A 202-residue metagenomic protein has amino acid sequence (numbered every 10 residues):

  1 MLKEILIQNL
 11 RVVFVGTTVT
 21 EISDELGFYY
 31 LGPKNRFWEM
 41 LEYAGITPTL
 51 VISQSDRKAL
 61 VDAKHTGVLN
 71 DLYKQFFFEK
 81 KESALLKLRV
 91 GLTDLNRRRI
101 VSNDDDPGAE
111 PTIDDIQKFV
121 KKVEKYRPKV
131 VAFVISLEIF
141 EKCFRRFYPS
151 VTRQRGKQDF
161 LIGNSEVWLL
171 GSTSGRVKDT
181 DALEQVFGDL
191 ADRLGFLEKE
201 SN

Functional and structural regions predicted by a protein language model:
M1-R11, L31-P33, M40-Y43, L86 (+3 more regions): C-terminal capping/extension of enzyme domains
R11-V12, V130: Structural motif
V12-I22: Catalytic nucleophile-elbow at a beta strand-turn-alpha helix junction centered on a G-D-S/GDSL motif, marking
V15-G16, F133-S136, S172: Short His-Asn-centered micro-motif
V19, R97, L137-E138, S174: Short, glycine/serine-rich, charged loops/turns that create anion-binding and catalytic segments at active sites
S23-P111: Short, surface-exposed acidic-centric catalytic microdomains
T47-D56, Y126-A132, L169-S172, N202: Low-complexity, flexible helical/coil segments
F119-L137: Proline-aspartate-enriched helix->loop->beta-strand connector
